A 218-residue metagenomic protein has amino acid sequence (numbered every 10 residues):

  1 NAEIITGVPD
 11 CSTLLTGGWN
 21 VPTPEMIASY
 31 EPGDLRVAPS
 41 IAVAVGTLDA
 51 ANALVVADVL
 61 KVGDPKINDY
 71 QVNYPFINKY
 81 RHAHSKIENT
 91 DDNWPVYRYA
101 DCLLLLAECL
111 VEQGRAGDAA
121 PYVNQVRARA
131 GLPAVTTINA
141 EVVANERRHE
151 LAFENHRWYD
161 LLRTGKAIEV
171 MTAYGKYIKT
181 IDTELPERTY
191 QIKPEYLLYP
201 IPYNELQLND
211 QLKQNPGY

Functional and structural regions predicted by a protein language model:
N1-L14, N20, N89, W94 (+2 more regions): Long, intrinsically disordered, low-complexity segments
I4-P9, T13-A44: Active-site core of glycosidic bond-cleaving carbohydrate-active enzymes
A28-R98: Flexible, polar/acidic helix-loop-strand segments at domain edges
Y30-E31, V111, L162: Hydrophobic residues in alpha-helical segments
D34, N93-Q125, E141-A152: Extended, hydrophobic/aromatic-rich amphipathic alpha-helical segments that build helical scaffolds
T47, G114, A173-K176: Residues in and immediately flanking transmembrane alpha helices
